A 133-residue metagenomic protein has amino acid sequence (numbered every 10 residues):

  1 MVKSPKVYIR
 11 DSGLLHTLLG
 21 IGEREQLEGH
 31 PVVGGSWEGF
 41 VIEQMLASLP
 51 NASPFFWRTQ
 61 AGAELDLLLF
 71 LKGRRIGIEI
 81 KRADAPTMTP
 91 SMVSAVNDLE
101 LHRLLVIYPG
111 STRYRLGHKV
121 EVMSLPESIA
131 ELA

Functional and structural regions predicted by a protein language model:
M1-R75: Accessory nucleic acid-recognition modules appended to NTPase machines
I9, F56, E79, V106 (+1 more regions): Structural signal for conserved beta-strand scaffold positions within catalytic alpha/beta enzyme cores
A47, S94-H102: Arginine/glycine-rich "motif VI" loop of SF2 helicases in the C-terminal RecA-like domain
S53, R103, K119-E121: Conserved beta-strand segments of alpha/beta enzyme cores
R75-D84: Active-site ExK catalytic segment of metal-dependent nucleases
D84-V93: Active-site-adjacent loop/helix micro-motif of nuclease/hydrolase catalytic cores
H102-Y108: Short, hydrophobic beta-strand segments that form beta-sheet elements in well-ordered domains
S111-A133: Domain-level recognition of nuclease-like catalytic cores that cleave nucleotide substrates
